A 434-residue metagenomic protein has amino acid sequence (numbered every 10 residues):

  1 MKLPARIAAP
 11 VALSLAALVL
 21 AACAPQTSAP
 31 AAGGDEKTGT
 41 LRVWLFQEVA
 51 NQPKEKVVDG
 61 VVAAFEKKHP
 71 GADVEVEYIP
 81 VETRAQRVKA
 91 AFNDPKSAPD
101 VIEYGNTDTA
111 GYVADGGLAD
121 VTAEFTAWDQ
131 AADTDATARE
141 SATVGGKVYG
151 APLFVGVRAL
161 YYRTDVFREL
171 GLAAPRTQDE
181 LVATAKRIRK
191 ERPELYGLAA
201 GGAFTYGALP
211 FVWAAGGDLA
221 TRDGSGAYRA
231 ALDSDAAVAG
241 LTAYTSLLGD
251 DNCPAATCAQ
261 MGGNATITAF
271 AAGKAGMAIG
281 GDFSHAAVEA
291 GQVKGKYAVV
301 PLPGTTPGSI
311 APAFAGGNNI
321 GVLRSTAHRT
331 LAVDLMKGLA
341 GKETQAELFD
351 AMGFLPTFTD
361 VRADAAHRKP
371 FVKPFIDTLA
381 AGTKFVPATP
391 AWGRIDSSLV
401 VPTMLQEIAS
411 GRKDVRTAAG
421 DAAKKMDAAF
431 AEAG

Functional and structural regions predicted by a protein language model:
K2-G111, T306, T417, K425-G434: Conserved N-terminal structural module of periplasmic/extracytoplasmic solute-binding proteins
N106-V157, F211-W213, A298-V300, H367-P370: Hinge/lid segment of periplasmic solute-binding proteins
T122-T134, L198, G217-A239, E289-Q292 (+6 more regions): Short, solvent-exposed loop/beta-turn-alpha elements that line the ligand-binding surface or hinge of extracytoplasmic
V144-L153, R158, E180-D233, A275: Extracytoplasmic/periplasmic solute-binding protein
R168, A381-G434: Conserved C-terminal helix/tail region of periplasmic/extracytoplasmic solute-binding proteins
A185-K186, A227-T257: Glycine-centered hinge/linker elements that transmit conformational signals in sensory and ligand-binding systems
G207-P210, T242-H328: Extracytoplasmic/periplasmic substrate-binding proteins
V300-P301, D350-S397, E407, A431: Long, aromatic- and glycine/proline-rich binding clefts that accommodate carbohydrate-like moieties
